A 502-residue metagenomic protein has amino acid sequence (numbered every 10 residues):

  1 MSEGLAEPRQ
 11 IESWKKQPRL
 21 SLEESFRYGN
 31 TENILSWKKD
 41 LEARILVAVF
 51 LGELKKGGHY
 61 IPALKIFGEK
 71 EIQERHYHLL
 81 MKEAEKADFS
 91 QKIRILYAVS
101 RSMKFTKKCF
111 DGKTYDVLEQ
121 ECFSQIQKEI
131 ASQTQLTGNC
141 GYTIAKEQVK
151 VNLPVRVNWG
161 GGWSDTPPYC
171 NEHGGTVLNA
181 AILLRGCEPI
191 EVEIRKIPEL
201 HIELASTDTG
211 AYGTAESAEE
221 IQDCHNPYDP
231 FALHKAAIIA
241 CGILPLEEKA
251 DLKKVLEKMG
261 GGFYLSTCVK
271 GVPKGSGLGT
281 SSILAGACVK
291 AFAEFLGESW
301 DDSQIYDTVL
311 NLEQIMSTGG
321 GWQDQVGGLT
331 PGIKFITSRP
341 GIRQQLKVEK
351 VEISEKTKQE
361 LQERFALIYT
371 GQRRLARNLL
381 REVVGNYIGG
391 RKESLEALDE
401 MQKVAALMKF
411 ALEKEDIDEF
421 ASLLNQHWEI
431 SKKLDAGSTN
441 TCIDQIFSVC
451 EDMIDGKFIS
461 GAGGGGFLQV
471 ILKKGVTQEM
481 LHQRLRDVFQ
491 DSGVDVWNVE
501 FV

Functional and structural regions predicted by a protein language model:
M1-E257, E298, D307-G319, Q325-I459 (+1 more regions): C-terminal nucleotide
A215-Q222, F263-K274: Glycine/charged-rich beta-loop-alpha catalytic/anionic-binding loops adjacent to active sites
S266, A291, W497: General small-molecule cofactor/ligand-binding pocket signal
V272-S276, I454-K457: Short pre-catalytic strand/loop immediately N-terminal to key active-site residues, enriched for Gly-Thr
S276-E298, G332: DPxDG-like acidic metal-binding loop motif
G277, F467-Q469: Short aromatic/hydrophobic contact patches that present stacked aromatics for nucleic-acid/ligand binding
D302-S303: A sequence/structural signal of beta-propeller blade repeats
G463-G465: Glycine-rich nucleotide-binding loop
